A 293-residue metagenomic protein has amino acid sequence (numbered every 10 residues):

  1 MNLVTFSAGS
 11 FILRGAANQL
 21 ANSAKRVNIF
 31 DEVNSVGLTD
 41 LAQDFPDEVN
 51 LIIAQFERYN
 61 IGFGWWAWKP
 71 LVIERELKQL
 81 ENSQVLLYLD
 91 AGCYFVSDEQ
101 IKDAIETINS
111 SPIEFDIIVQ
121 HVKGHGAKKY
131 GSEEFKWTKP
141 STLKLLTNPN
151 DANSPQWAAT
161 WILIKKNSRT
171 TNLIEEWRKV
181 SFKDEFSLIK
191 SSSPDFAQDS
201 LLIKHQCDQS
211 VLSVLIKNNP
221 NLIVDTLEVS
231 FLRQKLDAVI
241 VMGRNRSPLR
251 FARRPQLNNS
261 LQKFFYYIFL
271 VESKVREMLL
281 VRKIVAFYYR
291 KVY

Functional and structural regions predicted by a protein language model:
M1, S83-Y88, Q156-A158: Glycine-rich, often proline-containing surface loops adjacent to acidic residues and nearby aromatics that form
M1-W66, I73-N82, I203-Q206, N219-P220: N-terminal anchoring/stem segment of glycosyltransferases
F6, L13-R14, N28-I29, D44 (+2 more regions): A glycosyltransferase accessory/donor-loop signature
A8, L38-D40, V122-G124, V229-F231: Residues that form or immediately flank small-molecule/cofactor binding pockets and catalytic motifs
E32-G37, V85-D90, I117-H121, L163 (+1 more regions): A structural signal for short, well-ordered beta-strand segments and their strand-loop junctions that often border
E48-F56, S132-S141: Short, surface-exposed amphipathic charged segments that create phosphate/polyanion-binding patches used for binding
R58-G62, E74-L77, D103-I105, S141-D151: Short secondary-structure capping micro-motifs at structural edges
P70-K136: GT-A fold catalytic core of metal-dependent nucleotide-sugar glycosyltransferases, centered on the diacidic
